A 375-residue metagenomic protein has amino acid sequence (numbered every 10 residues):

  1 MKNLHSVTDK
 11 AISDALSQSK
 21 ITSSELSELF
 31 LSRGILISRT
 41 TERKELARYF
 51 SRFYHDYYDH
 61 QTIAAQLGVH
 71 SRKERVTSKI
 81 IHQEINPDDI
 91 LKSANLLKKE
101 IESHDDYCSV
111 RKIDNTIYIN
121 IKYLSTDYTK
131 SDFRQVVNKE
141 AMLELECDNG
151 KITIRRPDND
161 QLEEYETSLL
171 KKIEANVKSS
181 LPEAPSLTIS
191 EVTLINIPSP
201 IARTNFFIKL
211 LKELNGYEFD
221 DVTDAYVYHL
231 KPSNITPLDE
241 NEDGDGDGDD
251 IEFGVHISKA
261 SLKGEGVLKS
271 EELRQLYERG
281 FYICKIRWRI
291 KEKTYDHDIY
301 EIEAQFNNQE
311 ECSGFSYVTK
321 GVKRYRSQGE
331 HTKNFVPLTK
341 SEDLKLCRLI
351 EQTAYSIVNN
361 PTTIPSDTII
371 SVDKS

Functional and structural regions predicted by a protein language model:
M1-S375: Intrinsically disordered, low-complexity, charge-rich terminal extensions of nucleic-acid-associated complexes
